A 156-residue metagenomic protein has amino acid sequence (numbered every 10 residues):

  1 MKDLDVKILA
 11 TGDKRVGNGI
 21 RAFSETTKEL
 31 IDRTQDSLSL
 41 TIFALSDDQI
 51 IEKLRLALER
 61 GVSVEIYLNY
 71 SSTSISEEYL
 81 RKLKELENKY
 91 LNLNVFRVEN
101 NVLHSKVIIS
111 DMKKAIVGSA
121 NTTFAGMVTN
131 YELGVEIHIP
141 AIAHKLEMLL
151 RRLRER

Functional and structural regions predicted by a protein language model:
M1-K28, R33, S37, A44-R156: PLD/PLD-like phosphodiesterase catalytic module centered on the HKD motif
